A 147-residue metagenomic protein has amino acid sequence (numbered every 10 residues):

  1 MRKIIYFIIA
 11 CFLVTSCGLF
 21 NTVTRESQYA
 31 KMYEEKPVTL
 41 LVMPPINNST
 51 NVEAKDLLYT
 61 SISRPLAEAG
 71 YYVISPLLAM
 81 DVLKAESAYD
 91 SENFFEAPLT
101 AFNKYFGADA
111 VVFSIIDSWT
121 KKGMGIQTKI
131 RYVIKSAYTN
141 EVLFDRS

Functional and structural regions predicted by a protein language model:
M1-C17: Sec-dependent bacterial lipoprotein signal peptides
I9, M32-Y33, N103: Structural motif
L13-E35: Bacterial Sec signal peptide processing site at the extreme N-terminus
E26-Q28, P44, N93-L99, D117-S118: N-terminal post-signal-peptidase region of extra-cytosolic proteins
P37-T39, I46-G107, E141: N-terminal segment of the mature soluble domain
S114-S147: Amphipathic beta-strand/beta-sheet edge segments enriched in Tyr/Trp
